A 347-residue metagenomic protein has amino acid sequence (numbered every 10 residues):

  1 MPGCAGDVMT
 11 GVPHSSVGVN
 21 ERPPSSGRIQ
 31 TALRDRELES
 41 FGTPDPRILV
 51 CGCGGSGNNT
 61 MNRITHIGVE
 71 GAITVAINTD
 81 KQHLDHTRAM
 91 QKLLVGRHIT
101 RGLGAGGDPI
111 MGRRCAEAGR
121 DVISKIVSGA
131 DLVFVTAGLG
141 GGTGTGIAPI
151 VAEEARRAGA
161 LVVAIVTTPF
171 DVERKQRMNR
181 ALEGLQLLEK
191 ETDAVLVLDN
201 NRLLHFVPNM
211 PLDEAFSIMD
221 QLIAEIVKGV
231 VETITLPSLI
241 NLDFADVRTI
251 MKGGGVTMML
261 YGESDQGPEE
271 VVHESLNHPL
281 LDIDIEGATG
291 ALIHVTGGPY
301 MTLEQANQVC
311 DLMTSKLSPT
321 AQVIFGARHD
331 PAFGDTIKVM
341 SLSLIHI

Functional and structural regions predicted by a protein language model:
P2-I345: Tubulin/FtsZ superfamily GTPase core signature
